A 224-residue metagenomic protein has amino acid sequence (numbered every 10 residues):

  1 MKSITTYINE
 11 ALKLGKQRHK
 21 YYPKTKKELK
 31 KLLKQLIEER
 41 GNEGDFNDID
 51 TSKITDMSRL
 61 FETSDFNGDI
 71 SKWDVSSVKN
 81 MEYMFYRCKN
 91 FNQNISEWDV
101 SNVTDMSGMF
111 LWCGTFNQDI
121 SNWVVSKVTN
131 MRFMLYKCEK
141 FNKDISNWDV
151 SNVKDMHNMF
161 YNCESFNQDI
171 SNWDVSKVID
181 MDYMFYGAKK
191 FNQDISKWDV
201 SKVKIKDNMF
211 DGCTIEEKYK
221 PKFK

Functional and structural regions predicted by a protein language model:
K2-K224: Negatively charged
